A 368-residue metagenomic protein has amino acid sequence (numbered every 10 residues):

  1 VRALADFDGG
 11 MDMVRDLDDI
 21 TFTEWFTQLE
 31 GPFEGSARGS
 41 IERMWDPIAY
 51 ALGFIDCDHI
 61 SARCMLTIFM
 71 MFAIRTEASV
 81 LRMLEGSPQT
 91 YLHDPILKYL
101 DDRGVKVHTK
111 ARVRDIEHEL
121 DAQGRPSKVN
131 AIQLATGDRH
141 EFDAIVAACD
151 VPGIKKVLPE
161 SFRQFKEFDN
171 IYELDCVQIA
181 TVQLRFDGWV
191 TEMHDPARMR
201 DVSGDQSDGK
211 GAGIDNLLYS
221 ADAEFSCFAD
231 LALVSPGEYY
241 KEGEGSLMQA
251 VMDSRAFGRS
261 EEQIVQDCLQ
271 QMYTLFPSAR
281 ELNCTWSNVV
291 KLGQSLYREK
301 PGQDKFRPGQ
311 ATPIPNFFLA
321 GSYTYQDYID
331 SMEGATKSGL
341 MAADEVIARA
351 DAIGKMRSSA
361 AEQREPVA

Functional and structural regions predicted by a protein language model:
R2-K128, A135, E141: Active-site/ligand-binding neighborhood in enzyme catalytic cores
T23, T27, L97, K155 (+2 more regions): Non-transmembrane alpha-helical segments in soluble domains of secreted/periplasmic/extracellular proteins
S61-I68, G243-M248, T312-F318: Short coil-to-beta-strand
A78-L81, Q133, F142-A144, V151-E299 (+2 more regions): C-terminal segments that line or cap access tunnels to active or ligand-binding sites in enzymes and enzyme-associated
Y91, P95, C176, D267 (+1 more regions): Charged catalytic carboxylate motif
V107-T109, V113, C284-S287, F317: Generic structural signal for residues in well-ordered beta-strands
C149-D150, G321: Glycine-rich, N-terminal phosphate-binding loop of Rossmann-like dinucleotide-binding domains
K300-A368: C-terminal lid/capping helical subdomain adjacent to the catalytic/cofactor pocket in oxidative enzymes
